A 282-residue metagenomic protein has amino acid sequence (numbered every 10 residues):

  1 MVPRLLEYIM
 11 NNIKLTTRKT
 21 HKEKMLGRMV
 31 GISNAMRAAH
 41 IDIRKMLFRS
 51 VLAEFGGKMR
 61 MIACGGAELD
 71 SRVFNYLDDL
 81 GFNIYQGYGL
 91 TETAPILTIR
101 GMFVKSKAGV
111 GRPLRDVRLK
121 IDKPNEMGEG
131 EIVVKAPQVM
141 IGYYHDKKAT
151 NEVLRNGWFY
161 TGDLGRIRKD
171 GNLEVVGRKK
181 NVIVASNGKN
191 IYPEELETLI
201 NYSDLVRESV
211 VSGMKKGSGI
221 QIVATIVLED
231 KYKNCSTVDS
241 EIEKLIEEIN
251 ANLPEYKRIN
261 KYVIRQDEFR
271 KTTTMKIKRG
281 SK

Functional and structural regions predicted by a protein language model:
M1-E7, N12-K14, Y76-D79, G101-M102 (+2 more regions): Soluble, non-transmembrane catalytic domains of enzymes that act on hydrophobic metabolites at membranes
M1-M61, L228-L245, I249-N250: Alpha-helical "lid/cap" subdomains adjacent to substrate-binding clefts that gate access and reposition the ligand
N11-N12, D146, S186: Residue-level signal for well-ordered alpha-helical positions
A39, I43-L173, K179-V182, E197 (+2 more regions): Conserved AMP-binding/adenylate-forming
V117, G130, I220-I222, T273: Change "...and in nucleic-acid phosphodiester-cleaving endonucleases..." to "...and in nucleic-acid processing enzymes
G128, R168, E174, I191 (+2 more regions): Generic structural signal for well-ordered beta-strand positions
A136, I141-G142, L164-L253: AMP-binding/adenylate-forming catalytic core of the ANL superfamily
V210-G213, E247-K282: Conserved C-terminal "lid"/linker of ANL adenylate-forming enzymes
